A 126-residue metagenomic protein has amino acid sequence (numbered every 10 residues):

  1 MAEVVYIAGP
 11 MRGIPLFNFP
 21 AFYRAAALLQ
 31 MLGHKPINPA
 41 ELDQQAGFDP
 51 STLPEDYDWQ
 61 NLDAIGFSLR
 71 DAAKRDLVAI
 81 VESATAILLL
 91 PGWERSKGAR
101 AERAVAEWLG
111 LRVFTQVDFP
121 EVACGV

Functional and structural regions predicted by a protein language model:
M1-V126: Conserved catalytic or regulatory cores that recognize and/or transform ribose-phosphate-containing ligands
